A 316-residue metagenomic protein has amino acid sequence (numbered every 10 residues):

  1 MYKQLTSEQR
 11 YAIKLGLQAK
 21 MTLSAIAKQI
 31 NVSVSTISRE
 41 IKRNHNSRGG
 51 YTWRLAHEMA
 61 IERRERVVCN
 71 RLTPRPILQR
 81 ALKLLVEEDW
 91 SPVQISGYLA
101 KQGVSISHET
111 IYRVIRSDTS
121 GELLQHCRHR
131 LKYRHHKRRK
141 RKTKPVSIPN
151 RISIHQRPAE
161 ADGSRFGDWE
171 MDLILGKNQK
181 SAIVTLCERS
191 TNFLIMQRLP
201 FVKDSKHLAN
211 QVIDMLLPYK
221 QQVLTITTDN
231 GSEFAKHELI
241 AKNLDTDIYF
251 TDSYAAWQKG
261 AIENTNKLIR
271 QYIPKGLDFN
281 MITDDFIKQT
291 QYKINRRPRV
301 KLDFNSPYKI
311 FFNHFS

Functional and structural regions predicted by a protein language model:
M1-D89, V93, G97-Y98: Short, basic alpha-helical/linker "hinge" immediately adjacent to a nucleic-acid-recognition surface
I13, I37, A81, I95 (+9 more regions): Mobile genetic element proteins and their domesticated derivatives, centered on retroelements and DNA transposons
A19, Q29-N31, L78, E87-E88 (+1 more regions): Charged alpha-helix within mobile-element recombinases
L55-M59, I106-A161: Basic, flexible linker segments flanking DNA-binding modules in nucleic acid-interacting mobile-element proteins
F166-G176: Two-metal-ion RNase H-like nuclease active-site motif
L175-Q179, M196-K220: Active-site beta-loop-alpha junctions of metal-dependent nucleic acid enzymes, especially the RNase H-like/DDE
S181-I183: Short loop/turn microsegments at loop-to-beta-strand junctions
Q221-K236, Y254: Acidic/histidine-rich, metal-coordinating catalytic segments
